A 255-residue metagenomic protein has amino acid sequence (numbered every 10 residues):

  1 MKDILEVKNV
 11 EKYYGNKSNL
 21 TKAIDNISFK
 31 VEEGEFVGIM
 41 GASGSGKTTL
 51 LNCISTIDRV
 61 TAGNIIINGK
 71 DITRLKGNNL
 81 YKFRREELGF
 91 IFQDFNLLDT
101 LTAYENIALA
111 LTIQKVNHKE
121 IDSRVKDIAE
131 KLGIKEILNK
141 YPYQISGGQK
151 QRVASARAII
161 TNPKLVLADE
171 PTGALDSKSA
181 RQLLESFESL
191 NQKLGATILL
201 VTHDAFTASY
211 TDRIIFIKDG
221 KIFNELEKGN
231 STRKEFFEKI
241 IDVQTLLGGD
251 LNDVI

Functional and structural regions predicted by a protein language model:
M40-A42: The feature captures the beta-strand-to-loop junction immediately N-terminal to the Walker
S55: Helix-to-loop junction immediately C-terminal to a conserved catalytic motif
G63-D71: Conserved ABC transporter NBD signature motif
L101-L109: Short coil-to-helix segment of the ABC ATPase nucleotide-binding domain corresponding to the Q-loop/switch region
Y141-I145, Q149-Q151: Conserved ABC ATPase signature
I160-K164: A short, proline-enriched helix->beta-strand linker immediately N-terminal to the Walker B motif in ABC-type P-loop
V166-D169: Catalytic Walker B motif of ABC-type/P-loop ATPase nucleotide-binding domains
